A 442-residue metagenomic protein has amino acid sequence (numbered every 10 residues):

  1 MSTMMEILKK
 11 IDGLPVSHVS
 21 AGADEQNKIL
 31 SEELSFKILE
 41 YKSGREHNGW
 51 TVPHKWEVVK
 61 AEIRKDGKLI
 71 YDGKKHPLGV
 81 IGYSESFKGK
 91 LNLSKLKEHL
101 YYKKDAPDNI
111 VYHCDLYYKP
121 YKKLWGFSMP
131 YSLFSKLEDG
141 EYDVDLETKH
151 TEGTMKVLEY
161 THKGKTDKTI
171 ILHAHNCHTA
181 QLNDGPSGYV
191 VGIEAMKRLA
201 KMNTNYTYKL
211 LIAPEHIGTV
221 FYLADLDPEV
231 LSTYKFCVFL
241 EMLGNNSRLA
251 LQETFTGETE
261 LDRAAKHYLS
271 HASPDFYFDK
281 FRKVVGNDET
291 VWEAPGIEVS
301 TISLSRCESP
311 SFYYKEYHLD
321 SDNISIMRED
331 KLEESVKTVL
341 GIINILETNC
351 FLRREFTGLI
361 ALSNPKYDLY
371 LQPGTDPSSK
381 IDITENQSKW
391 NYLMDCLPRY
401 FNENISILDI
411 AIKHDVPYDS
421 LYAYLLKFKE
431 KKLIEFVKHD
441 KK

Functional and structural regions predicted by a protein language model:
M1-K442: N-terminal hydrophobic/helix-forming segments and targeting peptides
